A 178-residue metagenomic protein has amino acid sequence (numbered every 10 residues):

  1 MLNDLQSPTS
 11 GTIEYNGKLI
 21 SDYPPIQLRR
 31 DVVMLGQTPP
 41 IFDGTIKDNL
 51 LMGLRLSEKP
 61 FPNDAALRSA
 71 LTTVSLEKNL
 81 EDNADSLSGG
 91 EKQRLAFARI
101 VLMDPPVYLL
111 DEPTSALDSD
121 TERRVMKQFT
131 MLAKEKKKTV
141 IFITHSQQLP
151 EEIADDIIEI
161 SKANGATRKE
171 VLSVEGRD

Functional and structural regions predicted by a protein language model:
N3: Helix-to-loop junction immediately C-terminal to a conserved catalytic motif
G11-L19, L28: Conserved ABC transporter NBD signature motif
P39-D48: Conserved catalytic motifs of ABC-family nucleotide-binding domains
D48-N63, T73: ABC-type ATPase nucleotide-binding domains, specifically the catalytic core motifs of the NBD
P62-L80: Conserved ABC ATPase "signature" region
N83-L87, E91: Conserved ABC ATPase signature
Y108-E112: Catalytic Walker B motif of ABC-type/P-loop ATPase nucleotide-binding domains
